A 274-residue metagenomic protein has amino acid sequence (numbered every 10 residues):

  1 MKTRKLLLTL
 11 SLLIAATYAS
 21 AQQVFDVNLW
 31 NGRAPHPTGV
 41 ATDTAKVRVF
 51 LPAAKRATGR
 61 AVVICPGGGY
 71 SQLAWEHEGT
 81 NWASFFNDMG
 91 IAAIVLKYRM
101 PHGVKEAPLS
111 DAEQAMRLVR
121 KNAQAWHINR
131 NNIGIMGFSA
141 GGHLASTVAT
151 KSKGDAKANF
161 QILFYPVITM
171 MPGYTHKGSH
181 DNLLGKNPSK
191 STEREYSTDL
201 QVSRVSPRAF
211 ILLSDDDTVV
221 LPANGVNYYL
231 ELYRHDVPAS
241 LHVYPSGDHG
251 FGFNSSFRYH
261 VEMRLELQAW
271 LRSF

Functional and structural regions predicted by a protein language model:
M1-V24: Bacterial Sec-dependent N-terminal signal peptides
Q22-R56: N-terminal cap/lid segment of alpha/beta-hydrolase-fold proteins
R48-F50, V226-F274: C-terminal catalytic histidine-bearing segment of alpha/beta-hydrolase fold enzymes
T58-G67: Short beta-strand element of the alpha/beta-hydrolase
A74-A83, I94-R130, N254-E262: Catalytic nucleophile-loop/oxyanion-hole region of alpha/beta-hydrolase and closely related hydrolase-like folds
Q114-S179, E193-R194, T198: Primarily recognizes the serine-hydrolase "nucleophile elbow" in alpha/beta-hydrolase and SGNH/GDSL folds
V205, I211-L213, D217: Short beta-strand/loop motif that positions the catalytic acidic residue of the alpha/beta-hydrolase fold
T218-N224: Conserved alpha/beta-hydrolase "acid-adjacent" motif
